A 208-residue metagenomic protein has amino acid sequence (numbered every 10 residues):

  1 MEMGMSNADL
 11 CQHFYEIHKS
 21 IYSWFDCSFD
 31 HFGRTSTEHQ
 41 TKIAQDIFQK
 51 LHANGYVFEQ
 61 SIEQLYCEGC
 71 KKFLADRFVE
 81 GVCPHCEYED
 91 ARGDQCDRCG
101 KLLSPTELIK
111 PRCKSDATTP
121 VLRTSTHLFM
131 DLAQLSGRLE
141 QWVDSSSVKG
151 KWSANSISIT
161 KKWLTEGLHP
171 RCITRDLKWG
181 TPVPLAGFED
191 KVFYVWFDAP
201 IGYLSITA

Functional and structural regions predicted by a protein language model:
M1-Q60, E68-K72, P84, Q141: N-terminal Rossmann-like or analogous alpha/beta NTP/dinucleotide-binding catalytic cores that position adenine
G33-T35, H39-I43, C86, Q95 (+1 more regions): Structured secondary-structure scaffolds
G55-L128: Cys/His-rich short segments
